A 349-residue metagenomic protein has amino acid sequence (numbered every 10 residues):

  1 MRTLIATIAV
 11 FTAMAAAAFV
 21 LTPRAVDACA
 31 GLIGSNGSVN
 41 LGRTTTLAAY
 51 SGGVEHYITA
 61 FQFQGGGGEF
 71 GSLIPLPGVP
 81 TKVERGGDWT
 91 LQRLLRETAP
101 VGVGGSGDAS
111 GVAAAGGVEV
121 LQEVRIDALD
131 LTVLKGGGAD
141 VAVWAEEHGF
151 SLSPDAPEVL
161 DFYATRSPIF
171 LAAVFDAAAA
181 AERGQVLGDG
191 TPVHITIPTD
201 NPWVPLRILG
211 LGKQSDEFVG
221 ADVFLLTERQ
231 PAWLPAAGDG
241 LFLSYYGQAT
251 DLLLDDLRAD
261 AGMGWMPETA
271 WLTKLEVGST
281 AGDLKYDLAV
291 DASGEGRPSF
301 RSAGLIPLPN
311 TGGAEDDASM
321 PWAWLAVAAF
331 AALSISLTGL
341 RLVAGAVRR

Functional and structural regions predicted by a protein language model:
M1-F11: Bacterial N-terminal signal peptides that target proteins for export
M14-A25: C-terminal segment of classical bacterial N-terminal signal peptides
D27-T44, S51-G53, V79, L152-A331 (+1 more regions): Accessory, solvent-exposed terminal regions and/or long lumenal/extracellular loops of proteins
G42, A49-T98, A145-S167: Surface-exposed, glycine/proline- and aromatic-rich loop segments on solvent-exposed faces across compartments
F61-F63, D130, K135-G138, A177: A mature extracytoplasmic/lumenal domain signature
P80, E84-D127, K135-V141: A cross-kingdom signal targeting lumenal/periplasmic-facing segments of multi-pass membrane and secretory-pathway
S110-G117, L121, K135-V174: Covalent nucleotidyltransferase core used to form phosphodiester bonds in nucleic acids
A344-R349: Cytoplasmic C-terminal tails of single-pass
